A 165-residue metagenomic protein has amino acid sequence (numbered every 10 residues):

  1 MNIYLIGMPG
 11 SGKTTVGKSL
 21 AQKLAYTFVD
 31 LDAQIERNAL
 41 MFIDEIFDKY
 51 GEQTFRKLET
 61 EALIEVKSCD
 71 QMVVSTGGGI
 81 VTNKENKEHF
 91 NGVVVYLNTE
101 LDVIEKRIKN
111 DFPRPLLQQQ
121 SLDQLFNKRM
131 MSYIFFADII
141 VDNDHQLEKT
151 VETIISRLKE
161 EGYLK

Functional and structural regions predicted by a protein language model:
L5: Hydrophobic anchor at the beta1->P-loop junction of P-loop NTPases
M8: P-loop (Walker A) phosphate-binding loop of NTP-binding proteins
G12: Conserved glycine(s) of the Walker
T15, S19, K23, V93 (+2 more regions): NTP-dependent small-molecule kinase module
Q22-A33: Post-Walker A helix-loop "phosphate-sensing" segment adjacent to the P-loop in P-loop NTPases
A33-H89: ATP-dependent small-molecule kinase phosphotransfer cores that center on conserved nucleotide phosphate-binding segments
G77-V81, E100-D102, Q146: Short glycine-rich anion-binding loops that position phosphate/pyrophosphate groups of nucleotides and phosphorylated
N91-M131: A glycine- and Lys/Arg-enriched "phosphate-lid" helix/loop adjacent to the NTP-binding pocket of small-molecule kinases
